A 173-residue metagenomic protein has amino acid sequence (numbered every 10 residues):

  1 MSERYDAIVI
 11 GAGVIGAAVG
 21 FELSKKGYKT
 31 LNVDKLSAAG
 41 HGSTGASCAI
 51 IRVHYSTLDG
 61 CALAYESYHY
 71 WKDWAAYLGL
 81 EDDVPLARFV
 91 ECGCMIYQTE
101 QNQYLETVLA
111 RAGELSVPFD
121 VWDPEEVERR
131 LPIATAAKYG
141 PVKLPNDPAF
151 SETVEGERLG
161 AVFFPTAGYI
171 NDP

Functional and structural regions predicted by a protein language model:
S2-E3, K26, V121-P124: C-terminal lid/capping helical subdomain adjacent to the catalytic/cofactor pocket in oxidative enzymes
S2-I15, L31: Beta1/beta-strand and adjacent pyrophosphate-binding region of the FAD-binding site in flavoprotein oxidoreductases
G11, D34, Q98: Short beta-strand/turn micro-motifs composed of small residues that flank or help shape donor/cofactor-binding pockets
S24-T44: Glycine-rich FAD pyrophosphate-binding loop
S43-G45, A87-F89, V154-E157: Short, flexible turn/loop "capping" segments at secondary-structure junctions
C48-A149: Dinucleotide-binding Rossmann-like beta1-alpha1 core, especially the glycine-rich loop that anchors the ADP
T153-P173: Helical element adjacent to the flavin cofactor pocket in flavoenzyme catalytic cores
